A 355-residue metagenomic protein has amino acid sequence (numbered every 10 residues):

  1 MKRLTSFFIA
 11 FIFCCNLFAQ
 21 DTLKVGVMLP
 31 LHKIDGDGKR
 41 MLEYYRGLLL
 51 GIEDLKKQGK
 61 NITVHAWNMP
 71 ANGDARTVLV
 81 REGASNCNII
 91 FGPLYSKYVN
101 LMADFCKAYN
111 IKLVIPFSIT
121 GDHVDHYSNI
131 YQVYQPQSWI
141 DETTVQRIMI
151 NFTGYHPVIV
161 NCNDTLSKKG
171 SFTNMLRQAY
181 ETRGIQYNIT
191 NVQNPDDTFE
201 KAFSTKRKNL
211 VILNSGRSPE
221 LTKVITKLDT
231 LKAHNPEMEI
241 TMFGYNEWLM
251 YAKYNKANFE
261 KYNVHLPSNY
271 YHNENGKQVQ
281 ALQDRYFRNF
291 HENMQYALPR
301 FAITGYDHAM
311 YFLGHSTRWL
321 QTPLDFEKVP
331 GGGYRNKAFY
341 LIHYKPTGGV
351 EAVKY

Functional and structural regions predicted by a protein language model:
M1-V25, Y355: Bacterial Sec-dependent N-terminal signal peptides
Q20-R81: N-terminal extracellular/periplasmic Venus flytrap/periplasmic-binding protein-like
G26-V27, N86-Y95, L113-F117, H156-N163 (+3 more regions): Periplasmic-binding protein-like
A66-N72, F117-I119, V133-I140, N161-F172 (+3 more regions): Hinge/beta->alpha junction and helix N-cap segments in small-molecule ligand-binding domains
N72-N88, D197-K206: Short, well-structured alpha-helical segments in soluble
F91-L176, M250-A252: Extracytoplasmic ligand/sensor domains, especially the bilobed periplasmic-binding protein
I225-I303: Extracellular/periplasmic periplasmic-binding protein-like sensory domains
E292-V353: Segments of small-molecule ligand-sensing domains
